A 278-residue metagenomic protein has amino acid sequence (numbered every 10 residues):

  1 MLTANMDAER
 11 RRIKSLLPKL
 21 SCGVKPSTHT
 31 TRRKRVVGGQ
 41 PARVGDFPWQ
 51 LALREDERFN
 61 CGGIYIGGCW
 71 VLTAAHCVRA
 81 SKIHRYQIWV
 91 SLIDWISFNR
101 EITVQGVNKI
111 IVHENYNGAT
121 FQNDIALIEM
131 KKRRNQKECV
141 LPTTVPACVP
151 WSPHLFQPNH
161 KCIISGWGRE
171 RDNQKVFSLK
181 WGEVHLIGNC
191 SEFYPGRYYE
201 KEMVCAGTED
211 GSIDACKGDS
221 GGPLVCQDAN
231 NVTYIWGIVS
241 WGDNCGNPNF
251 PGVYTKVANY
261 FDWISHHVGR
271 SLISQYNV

Functional and structural regions predicted by a protein language model:
M1-V278: Extracellular "complement/coagulation-type" protease architecture
